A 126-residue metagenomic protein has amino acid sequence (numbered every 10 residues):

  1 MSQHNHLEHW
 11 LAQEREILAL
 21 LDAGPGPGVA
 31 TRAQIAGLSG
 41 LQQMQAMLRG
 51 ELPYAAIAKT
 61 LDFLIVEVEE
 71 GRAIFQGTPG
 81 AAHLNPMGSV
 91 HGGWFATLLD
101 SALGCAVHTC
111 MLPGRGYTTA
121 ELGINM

Functional and structural regions predicted by a protein language model:
M1-M126: Terminal targeting signals and extreme-terminal segments of soluble enzymes
